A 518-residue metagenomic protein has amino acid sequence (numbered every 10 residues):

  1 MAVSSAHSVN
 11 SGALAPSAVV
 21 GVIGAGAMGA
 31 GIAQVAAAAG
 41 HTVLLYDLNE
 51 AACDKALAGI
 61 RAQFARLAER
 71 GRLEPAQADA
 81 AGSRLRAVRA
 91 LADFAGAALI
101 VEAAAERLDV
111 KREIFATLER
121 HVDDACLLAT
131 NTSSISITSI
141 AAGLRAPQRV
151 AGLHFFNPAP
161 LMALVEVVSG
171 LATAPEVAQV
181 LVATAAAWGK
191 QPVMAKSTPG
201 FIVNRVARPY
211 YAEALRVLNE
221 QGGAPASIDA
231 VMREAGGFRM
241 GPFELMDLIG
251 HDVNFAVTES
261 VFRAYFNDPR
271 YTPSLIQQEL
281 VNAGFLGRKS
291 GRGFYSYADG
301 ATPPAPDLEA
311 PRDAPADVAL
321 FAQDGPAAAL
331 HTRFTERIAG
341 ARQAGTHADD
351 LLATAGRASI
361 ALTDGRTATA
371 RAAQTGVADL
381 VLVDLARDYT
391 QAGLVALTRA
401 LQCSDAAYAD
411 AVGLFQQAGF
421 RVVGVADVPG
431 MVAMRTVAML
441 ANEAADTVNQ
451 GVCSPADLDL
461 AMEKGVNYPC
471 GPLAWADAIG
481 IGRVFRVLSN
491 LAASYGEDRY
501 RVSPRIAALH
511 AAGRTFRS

Functional and structural regions predicted by a protein language model:
A2-H7, A15, H41, K190-S197 (+3 more regions): NAD(P)-dependent Rossmann-like dehydrogenase/reductase catalytic/cofactor-binding core
P16-V19, A97, A125, P315: Phosphate-coordination loops involved in phosphoryl transfer and adenosine-cofactor binding
A25-G26: Glycine-rich Rossmann-fold phosphate-binding loop(s) that bind the pyrophosphate of adenine dinucleotide cofactors
G29-A30: N-terminal Rossmann-fold NAD(P) dinucleotide-binding loop
A36: Aromatic pocket-lining residues of Rossmann-like dinucleotide-binding sites
L44: Conserved beta-strand positions in the Rossmann-like core of class I SAM-dependent methyltransferases
L48, A52, R66-L128, I135 (+1 more regions): Rossmann-like NAD(P)-binding element
E113-L164, S169-A183, T354-Y408: Rossmann-fold NAD(P)-binding glycine/threonine-rich loop
